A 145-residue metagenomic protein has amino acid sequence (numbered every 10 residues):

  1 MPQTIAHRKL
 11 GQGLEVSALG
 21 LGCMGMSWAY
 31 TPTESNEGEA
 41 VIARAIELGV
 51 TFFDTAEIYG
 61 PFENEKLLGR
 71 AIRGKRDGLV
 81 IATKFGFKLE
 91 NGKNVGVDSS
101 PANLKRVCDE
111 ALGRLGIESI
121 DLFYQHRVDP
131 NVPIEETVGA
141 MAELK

Functional and structural regions predicted by a protein language model:
M1-V80: N-terminal binding-site loop/beta-alpha segment at the start of enzyme catalytic domains that lines or forms
M24-M26, A56-I58, K84-K88, Q125-V128: Active-site beta-loop-alpha junctions enriched in small/polar residues
A45, K84, R114: Conserved catalytic core of Hanks-type protein kinase domains
F52-T55, A82, S119, Y124: Generic enzyme active-site microenvironment
I72, F85, M141-L144: Hydrophobic positions in alpha-helices of CheY-like receiver
G74-P101: Structural motif corresponding to the early beta-alpha repeats
N91-K145: Glycine/proline-rich, positively charged, aromatic-decorated active-site loop/lid region on the catalytic face
